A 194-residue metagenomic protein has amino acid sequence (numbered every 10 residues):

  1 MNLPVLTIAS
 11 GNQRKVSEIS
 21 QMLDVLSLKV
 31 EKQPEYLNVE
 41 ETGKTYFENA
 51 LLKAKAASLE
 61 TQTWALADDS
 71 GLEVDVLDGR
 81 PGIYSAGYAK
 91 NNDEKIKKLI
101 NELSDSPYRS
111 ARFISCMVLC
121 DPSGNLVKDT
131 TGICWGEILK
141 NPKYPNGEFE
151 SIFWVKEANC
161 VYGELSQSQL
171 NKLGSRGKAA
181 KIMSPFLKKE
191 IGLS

Functional and structural regions predicted by a protein language model:
N2-T7, R14-S194: Anionic-ligand binding patches
